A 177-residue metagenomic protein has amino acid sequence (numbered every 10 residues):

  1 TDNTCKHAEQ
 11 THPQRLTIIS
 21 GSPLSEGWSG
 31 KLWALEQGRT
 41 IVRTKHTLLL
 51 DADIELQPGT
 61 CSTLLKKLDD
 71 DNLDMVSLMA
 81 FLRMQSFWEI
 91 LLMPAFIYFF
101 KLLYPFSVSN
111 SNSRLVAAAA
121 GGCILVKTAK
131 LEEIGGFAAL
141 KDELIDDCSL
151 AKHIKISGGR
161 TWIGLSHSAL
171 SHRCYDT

Functional and structural regions predicted by a protein language model:
T1-S25: Acidic donor-binding segment of Leloir-type glycosyltransferases
D2-K6, A52-K67: Acidic donor-binding/catalytic loop of UDP-sugar-dependent glycosyltransferases, especially processive GT2
P13, T40-K45, D70-L73, G136: Active-site acidic short loop of glycosyltransferases
G21, L50-A52: Catalytic metal- and UDP-sugar-binding loop of GT-A-like glycosyltransferases, i.e., residues flanking the conserved
L24-W33, E143-L144: A short, glycine-/small-residue-rich helix N-cap motif at loop->alpha-helix starts within glycosyltransferase
L35, T47: Short aromatic/hydrophobic "clamp" motif used to bind/position activated sugar donors
R43-K45, A120-I134: Conserved nucleotide-sugar donor-binding and metal-coordinating catalytic region shared by glycosyltransferases
L68-D71, M75-F100, A129-E132, F137-T177: Catalytic donor/gating beta->alpha subdomain of glycosyltransferases that bind UDP-sugars
